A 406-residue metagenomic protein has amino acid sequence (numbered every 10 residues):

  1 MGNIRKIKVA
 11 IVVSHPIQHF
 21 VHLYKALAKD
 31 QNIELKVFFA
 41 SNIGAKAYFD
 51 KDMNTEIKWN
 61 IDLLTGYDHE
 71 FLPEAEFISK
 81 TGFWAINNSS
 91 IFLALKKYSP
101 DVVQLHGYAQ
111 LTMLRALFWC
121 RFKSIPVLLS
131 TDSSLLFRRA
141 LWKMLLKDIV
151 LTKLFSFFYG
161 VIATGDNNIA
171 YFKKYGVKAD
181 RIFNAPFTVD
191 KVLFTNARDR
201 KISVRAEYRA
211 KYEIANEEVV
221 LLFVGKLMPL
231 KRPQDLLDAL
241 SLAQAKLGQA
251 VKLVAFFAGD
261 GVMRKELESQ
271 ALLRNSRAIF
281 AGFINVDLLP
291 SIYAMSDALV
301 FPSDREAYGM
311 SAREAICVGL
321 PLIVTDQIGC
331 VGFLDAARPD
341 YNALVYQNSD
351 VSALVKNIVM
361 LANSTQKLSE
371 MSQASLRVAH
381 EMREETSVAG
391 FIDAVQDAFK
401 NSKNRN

Functional and structural regions predicted by a protein language model:
H106-L111, I125-L145, F157-G160: A short, histidine- and acid-enriched strand-loop-helix "catalytic/donor-clamping" loop that lines the nucleotide-sugar
K143-M144, L151, F155-A206: Donor nucleotide-sugar binding/catalytic pocket of nucleotide-sugar-dependent glycosyltransferases
S203, A215-K231, L237-L240: Conserved donor-binding/catalytic core segment of Leloir-type glycosyltransferases
A210, A353, M360, K367-E381: A short, well-ordered alpha-helix in the C-terminal region of glycosyltransferases
K265-I284: Nucleotide-activated donor-binding/catalytic signature segment of Leloir-type glycosyltransferases, i.e., the conserved
F283-I284, S291-S296: Short alpha-helical donor nucleotide-sugar binding micro-motif in glycosyltransferases
D304: Aromatic "clamp/platform" in nucleotide-sugar-dependent glycosyltransferases that forms part of the donor/acceptor
P321-I328, L344: Short hydrophobic beta-strand element within catalytic cores of glycosyltransferases and related nucleotide-activated
